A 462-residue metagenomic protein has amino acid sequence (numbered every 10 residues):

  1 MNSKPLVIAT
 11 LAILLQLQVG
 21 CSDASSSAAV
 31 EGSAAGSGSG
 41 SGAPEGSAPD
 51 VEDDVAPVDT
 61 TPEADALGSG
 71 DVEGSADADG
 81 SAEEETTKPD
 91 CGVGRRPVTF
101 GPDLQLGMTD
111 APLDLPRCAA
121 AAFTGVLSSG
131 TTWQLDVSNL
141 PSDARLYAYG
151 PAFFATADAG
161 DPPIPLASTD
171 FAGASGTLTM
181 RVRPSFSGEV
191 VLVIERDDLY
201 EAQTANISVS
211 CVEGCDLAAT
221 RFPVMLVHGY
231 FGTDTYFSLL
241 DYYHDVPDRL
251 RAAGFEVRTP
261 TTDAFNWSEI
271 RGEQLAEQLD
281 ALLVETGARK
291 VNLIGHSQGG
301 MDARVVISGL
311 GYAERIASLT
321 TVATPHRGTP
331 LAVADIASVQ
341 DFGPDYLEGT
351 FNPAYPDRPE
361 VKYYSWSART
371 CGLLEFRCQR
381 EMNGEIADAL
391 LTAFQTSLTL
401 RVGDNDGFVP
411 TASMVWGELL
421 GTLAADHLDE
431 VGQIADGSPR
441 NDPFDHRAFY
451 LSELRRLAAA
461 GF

Functional and structural regions predicted by a protein language model:
G20-D90: Ser/Thr-rich, Pro/Gly/Ala-heavy low-complexity intrinsically disordered linkers and tails of secreted extracellular
K88-T131, A157-S175, S208-C211: Non-catalytic extracellular/lumenal accessory regions of secreted precursors
T131-T132, V182-D197: Noncatalytic modules at the cell exterior or secretory-pathway interfaces, chiefly beta-strand-rich lectin/adhesion
S142-T156: Short, surface-exposed beta-strand/strand-loop-strand elements in extracellular ectodomains
A144, V190-C211: Edge beta-strands of jelly-roll/beta-sandwich modules across compartments, strongly enriched in secreted/luminal
A219-V291: Active-site catalytic motif of lipid deacylating hydrolases and related acyltransferases
H228, V257, E273-P359: Serine-dependent carboxylesterase/thioesterase catalytic core of lipase-like alpha/beta-hydrolase/SGNH enzymes
P359-F462: C-terminal catalytic-base region of ester-bond hydrolases, centering on the histidine of the charge-relay
